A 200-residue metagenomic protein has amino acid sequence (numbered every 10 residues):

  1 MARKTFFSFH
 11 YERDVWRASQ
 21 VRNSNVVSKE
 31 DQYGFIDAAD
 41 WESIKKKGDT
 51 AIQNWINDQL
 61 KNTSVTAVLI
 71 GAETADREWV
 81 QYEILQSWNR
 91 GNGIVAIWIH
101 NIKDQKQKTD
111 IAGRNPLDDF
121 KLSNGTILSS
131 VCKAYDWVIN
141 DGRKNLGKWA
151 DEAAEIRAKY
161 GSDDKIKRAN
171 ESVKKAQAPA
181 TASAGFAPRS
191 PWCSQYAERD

Functional and structural regions predicted by a protein language model:
M1-N62, A158-D200: Conserved N-terminal substructure of TIR/SEFIR domains
R3, R90, P116: Residues that flank catalytic or metal-binding motifs in active/ligand-binding sites
E12-D14, N101-D104: Conserved nucleotide-binding/hydrolysis micro-motifs of P-loop NTPases
A18-S19, E78-Q81, K106-K108: A short acidic (Asp/Glu
A38-K61, L122-S123, S130-K148: Extended, non-globular alpha-helical segments
Q59-N89, G93-K103: Conserved beta-strand-loop-alpha-helix hinge of the TIR/SEFIR fold
I102-S123: Glycine-rich, charge-decorated loop segments at or immediately adjacent to ligand/cofactor-binding or catalytic sites
N145-R157: Non-catalytic, charged low-complexity extensions flanking SF2 helicase motor domains
